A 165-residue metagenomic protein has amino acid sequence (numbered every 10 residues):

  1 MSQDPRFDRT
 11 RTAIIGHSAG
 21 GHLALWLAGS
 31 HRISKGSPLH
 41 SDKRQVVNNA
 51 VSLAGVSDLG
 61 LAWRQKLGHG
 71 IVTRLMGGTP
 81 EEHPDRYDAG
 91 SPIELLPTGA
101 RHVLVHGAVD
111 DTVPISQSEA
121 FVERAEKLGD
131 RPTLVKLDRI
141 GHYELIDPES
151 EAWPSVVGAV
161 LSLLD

Functional and structural regions predicted by a protein language model:
M1-Q65: Primarily recognizes the serine-hydrolase "nucleophile elbow" in alpha/beta-hydrolase and SGNH/GDSL folds
T12, H102, R131-T133: Hydrophobic anchor at the start of a short beta-strand that flanks the dinucleotide cofactor-binding loop
H17, H106, H142: Histidine-centered divalent metal-coordination motifs
R44-N48, P97-H102, L128: Short, proline-enriched alpha-helix->beta-strand connector loops that line the catalytic pocket of alpha/beta-hydrolase
V56-L67, V103, A120, K127-D130: Alpha/beta-hydrolase
L61-E94: Mobile cap/lid helix-loop segments that gate and shape the active-site cleft of serine hydrolases
L104-H106, D110: Short beta-strand/loop motif that positions the catalytic acidic residue of the alpha/beta-hydrolase fold
T112-D165: C-terminal catalytic histidine-bearing segment of alpha/beta-hydrolase fold enzymes
